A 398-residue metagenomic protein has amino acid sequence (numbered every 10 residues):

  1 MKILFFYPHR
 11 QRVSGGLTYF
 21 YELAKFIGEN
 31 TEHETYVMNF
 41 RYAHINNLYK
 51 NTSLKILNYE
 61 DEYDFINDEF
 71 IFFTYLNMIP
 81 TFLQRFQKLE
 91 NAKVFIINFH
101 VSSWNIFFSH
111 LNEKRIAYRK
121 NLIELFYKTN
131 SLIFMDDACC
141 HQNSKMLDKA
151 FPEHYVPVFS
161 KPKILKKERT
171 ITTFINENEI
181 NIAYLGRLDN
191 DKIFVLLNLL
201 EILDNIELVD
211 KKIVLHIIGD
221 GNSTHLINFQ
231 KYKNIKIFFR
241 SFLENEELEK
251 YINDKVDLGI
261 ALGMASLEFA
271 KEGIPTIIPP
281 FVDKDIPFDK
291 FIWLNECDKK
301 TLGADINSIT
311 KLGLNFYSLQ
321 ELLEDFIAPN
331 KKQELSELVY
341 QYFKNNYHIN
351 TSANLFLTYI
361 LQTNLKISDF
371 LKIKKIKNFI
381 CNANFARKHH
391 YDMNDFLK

Functional and structural regions predicted by a protein language model:
I3, Q87-F107, I133, I278-P279: Active-site proximal beta-strand in glycosyltransferases
F6-Y21, D189-V195: A short, glycine/small-residue-rich beta-strand->loop->alpha-helix junction that serves as a flexible
G15, T310-C381: A charged, aromatic-enriched C-terminal amphipathic alpha-helix characteristic of glycosyltransferases across folds
S53, H225-E244: Nucleotide-activated donor-binding/catalytic signature segment of Leloir-type glycosyltransferases, i.e., the conserved
V101-S102, A138-C139, H154-K167, N222: Short beta-strand->alpha-helix junction loop in the catalytic core of nucleotide-activated group-transfer enzymes
R115-E153: A short, active-site helix/loop in glycosyltransferases that binds the activated sugar's phosphate group
K161-R169, I175-H225: Conserved catalytic-core segment of nucleotide-activated headgroup transferases in glycan assembly
A265-A328: Catalytic binding pocket for nucleotide-activated donors in carbohydrate/polymer assembly enzymes
